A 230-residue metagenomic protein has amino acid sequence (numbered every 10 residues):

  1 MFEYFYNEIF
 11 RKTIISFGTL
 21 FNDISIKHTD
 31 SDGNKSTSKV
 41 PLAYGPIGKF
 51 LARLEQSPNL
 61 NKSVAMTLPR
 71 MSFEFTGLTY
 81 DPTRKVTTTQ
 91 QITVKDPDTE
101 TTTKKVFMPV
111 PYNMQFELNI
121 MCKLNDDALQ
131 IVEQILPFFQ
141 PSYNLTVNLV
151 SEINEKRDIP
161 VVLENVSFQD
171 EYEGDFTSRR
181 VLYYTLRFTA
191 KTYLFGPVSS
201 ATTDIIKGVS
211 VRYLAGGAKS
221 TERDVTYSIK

Functional and structural regions predicted by a protein language model:
M1-E8, L78-T79, T101-N113, K123-Y143: Extracellular/virion structural assembly segments
M1-Q91: Small/polar-rich, solvent-exposed N-terminal microdomains that initiate assembly or binding
F21-S25, G77-T79, M114-D126, F139 (+1 more regions): Beta-strand elements of well-folded, non-transmembrane domains
P58-S63, E100-M108, E171-S178: Catalytic micro-motifs at enzyme active sites that drive phosphoryl/nucleotidyl and oxygen chemistry
P82-V106, V110, M114-I120: Aromatic- and glycine-enriched beta-alpha-beta binding-site module
T83-V86, G196-T202: Short conserved micro-motifs at the rims of enzyme active sites and ligand-binding pockets
K95-T101, D204-K230: Short, cationic low-complexity segments
M108-N113, Q130, P137-V198, I205 (+2 more regions): Acidic-leaning, charged glycine-interspersed low-complexity segments
